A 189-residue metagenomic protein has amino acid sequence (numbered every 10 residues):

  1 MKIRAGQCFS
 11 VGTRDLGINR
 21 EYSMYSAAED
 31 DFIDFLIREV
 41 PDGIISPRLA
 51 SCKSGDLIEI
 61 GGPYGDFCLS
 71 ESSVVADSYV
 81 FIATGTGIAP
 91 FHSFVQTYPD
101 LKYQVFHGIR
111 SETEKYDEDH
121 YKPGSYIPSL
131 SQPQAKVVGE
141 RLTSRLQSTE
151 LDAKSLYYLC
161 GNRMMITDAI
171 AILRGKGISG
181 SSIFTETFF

Functional and structural regions predicted by a protein language model:
M1-D56: Ferredoxin-reductase
I44-F189: FNR/FR-type flavoprotein reductase catalytic core
